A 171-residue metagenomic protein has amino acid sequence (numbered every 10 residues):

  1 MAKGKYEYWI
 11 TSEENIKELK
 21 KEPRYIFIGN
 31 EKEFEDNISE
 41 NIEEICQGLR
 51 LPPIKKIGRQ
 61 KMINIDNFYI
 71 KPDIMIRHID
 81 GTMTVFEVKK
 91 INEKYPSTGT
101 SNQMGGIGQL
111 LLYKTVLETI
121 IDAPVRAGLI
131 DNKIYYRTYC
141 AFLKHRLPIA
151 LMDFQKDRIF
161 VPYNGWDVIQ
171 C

Functional and structural regions predicted by a protein language model:
M1-C171: Charged, terminal alpha-helix-loop-beta segments that serve as non-catalytic nucleic-acid engagement and/or assembly
